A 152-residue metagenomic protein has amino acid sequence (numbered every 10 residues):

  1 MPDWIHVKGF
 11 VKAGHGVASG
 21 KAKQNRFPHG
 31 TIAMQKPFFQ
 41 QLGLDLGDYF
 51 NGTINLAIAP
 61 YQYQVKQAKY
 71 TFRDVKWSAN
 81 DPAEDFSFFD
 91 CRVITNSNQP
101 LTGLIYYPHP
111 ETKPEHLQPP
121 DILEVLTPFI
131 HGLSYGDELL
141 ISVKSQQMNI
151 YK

Functional and structural regions predicted by a protein language model:
P2-D81: Anionic-ligand-binding alpha/beta catalytic cores of soluble enzymes and soluble regulatory domains that recognize
G14, P108-H109, K144: Fold-independent oxyanion-binding glycine-rich loops and adjacent beta-strand/coil segments at enzyme active sites
D45, Q67, P114-L117, L133: Short histidine-centered beta-strand/loop micro-motifs that create catalytic or ligand/metal-coordination sites
F72-I130: Glycine-rich active-site loops that engage anionic ligands at enzyme catalytic sites
T127, V143-S145: Conserved "cap/hinge" positions at secondary-structure junctions
G136-I141: Loop/turn positions that initiate beta-strands
Q146-K152: Short, Lys/Arg- and Gly-enriched loop/turn segments at beta-strand edges
